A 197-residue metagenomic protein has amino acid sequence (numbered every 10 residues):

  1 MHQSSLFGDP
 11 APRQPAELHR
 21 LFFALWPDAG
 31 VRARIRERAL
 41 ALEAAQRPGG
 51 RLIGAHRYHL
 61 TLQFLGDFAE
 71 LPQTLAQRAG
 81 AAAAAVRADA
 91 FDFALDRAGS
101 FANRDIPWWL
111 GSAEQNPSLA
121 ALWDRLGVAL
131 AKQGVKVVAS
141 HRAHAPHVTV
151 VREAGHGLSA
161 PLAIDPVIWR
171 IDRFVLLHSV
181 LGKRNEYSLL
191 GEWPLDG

Functional and structural regions predicted by a protein language model:
M1-G197: Histidine-dependent nucleotide/RNA phosphoesterase domain, centered on the 2H-phosphoesterase fold with its duplicated
